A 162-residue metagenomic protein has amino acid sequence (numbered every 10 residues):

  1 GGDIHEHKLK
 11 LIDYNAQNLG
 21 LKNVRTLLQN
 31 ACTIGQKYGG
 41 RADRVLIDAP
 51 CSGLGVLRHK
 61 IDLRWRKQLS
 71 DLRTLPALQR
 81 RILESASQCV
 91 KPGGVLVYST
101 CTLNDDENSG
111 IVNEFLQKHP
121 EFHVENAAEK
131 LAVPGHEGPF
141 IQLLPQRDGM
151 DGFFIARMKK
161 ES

Functional and structural regions predicted by a protein language model:
G1-S162: S-adenosylmethionine
